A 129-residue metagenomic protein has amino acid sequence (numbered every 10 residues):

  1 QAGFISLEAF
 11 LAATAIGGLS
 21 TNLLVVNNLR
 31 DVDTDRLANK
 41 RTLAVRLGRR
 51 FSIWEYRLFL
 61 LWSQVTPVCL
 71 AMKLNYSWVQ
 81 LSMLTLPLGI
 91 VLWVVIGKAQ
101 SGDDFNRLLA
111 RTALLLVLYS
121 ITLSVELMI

Functional and structural regions predicted by a protein language model:
Q1-A12, V65-V79, T122-I129: Helix-coil boundary and interhelical linker segments in multi-pass alpha-helical membrane proteins
G3-E8, L29-T34, I96-L108: A cytosolic-side transmembrane-helix exit/cap motif
S6-V26: Membrane-embedded alpha-helical segments that form the functional core of polytopic membrane enzymes, especially those
L11, L58-L61, L114, L118: Hydrophobic residues within alpha-helical transmembrane segments of multi-pass solute transporters/permease subunits
I16, V45-R49, L109-L123: Small-residue-rich segments of transmembrane alpha-helices in multi-pass membrane proteins, especially helix faces
L19-L23, S63-T66, L88-G89, Y119 (+1 more regions): Alpha-helical transmembrane segments of multipass membrane proteins
S20-L61: Solvent-exposed interhelical
R57-D104: Transmembrane helix-loop-helix
